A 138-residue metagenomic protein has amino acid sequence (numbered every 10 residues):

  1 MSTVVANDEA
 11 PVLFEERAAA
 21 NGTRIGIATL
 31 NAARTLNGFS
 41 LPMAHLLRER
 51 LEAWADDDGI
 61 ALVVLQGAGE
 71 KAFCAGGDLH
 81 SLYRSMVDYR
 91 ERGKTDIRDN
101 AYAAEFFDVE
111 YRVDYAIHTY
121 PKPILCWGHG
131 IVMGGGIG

Functional and structural regions predicted by a protein language model:
M1-Q66: Conserved CoA-thioester-binding segment of acyl-CoA-metabolizing enzymes
G38, I97, A101-A104, G128-I131: Alpha-helix capping and helix-loop boundary segments enriched in small/acidic/polar residues
R50, V109-Y120: Catalytic-core regions built around general acid/base machinery
D57, G76, Y120-P121: Acidic-histidine catalytic/liganding microenvironments
Q66-G67, G128: Short beta-strand/turn micro-motifs composed of small residues that flank or help shape donor/cofactor-binding pockets
G67-R112: Glycine- (often His-adjacent) and acidic-residue-rich active-site loop that binds/positions the CoA thioester
I117-G138: Glycine-rich beta-to-alpha active-site loop
